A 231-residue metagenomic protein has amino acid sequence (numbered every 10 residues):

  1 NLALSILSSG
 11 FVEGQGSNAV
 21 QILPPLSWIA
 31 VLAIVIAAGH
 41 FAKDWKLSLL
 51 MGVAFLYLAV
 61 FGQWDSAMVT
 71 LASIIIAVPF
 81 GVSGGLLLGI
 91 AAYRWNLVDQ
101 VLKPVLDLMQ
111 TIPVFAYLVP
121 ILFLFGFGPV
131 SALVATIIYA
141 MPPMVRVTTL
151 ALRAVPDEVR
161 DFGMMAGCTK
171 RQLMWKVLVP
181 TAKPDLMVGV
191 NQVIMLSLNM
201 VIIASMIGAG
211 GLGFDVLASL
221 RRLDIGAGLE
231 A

Functional and structural regions predicted by a protein language model:
N1-I29: Interfacial loop/helix-cap signal at membrane boundaries in integral membrane proteins
Q21-I36, F41-W45, Q63-A91: Transmembrane alpha-helix signature in integral membrane proteins
I29-A37, M51-L56, A116-P120, P180: Hydrophobic, membrane-inserted alpha-helices
L58, S73-I76, G81-L86, I90-Y93 (+1 more regions): Generic hydrophobic transmembrane alpha-helix motif, especially the helices
I74, V78-I90, R94, D185 (+2 more regions): Hydrophobic positions within alpha-helical transmembrane segments of bacterial inner-membrane proteins
I112, L152-E158, F162-A182: Short helix-to-coil transition segments within interhelical loops that connect adjacent transmembrane helices
F123, L152, S197-E230: Glycine-rich helix-loop "coupling/hinge" segments at transmembrane-helix boundaries in multipass transporters
V134, I138, K170-I203, E230: Transmembrane alpha-helices
